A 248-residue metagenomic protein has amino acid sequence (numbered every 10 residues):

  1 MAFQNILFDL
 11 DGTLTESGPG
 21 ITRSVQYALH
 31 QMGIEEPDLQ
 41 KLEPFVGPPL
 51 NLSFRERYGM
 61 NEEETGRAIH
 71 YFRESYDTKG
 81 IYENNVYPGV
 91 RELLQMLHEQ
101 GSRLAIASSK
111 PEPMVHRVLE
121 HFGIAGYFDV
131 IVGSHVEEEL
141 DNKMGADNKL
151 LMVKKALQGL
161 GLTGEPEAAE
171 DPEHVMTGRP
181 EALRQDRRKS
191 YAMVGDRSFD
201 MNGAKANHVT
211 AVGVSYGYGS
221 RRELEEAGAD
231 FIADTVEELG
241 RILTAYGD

Functional and structural regions predicted by a protein language model:
M1-P44, Y58: Active-site neighborhood of HAD-like aspartate-dependent phosphohydrolases
A2, T78-I106, K110-H116: Short, acidic loop-to-helix structural element flanking the phosphoryl-transfer center in phosphate-processing enzymes
A28, P49-E62, V118, M152 (+1 more regions): Helix-loop "lid/cap" segments that line or gate small-molecule binding pockets
S53, Y76, G80, V115 (+2 more regions): A short acidic, helix-capping loop that chelates divalent metal ions and anchors anionic groups
R55-E92, E165, E173-H174: Metal-dependent phosphoesterase signature
E112-A192, S198, N202-A206: Substrate-recognition "cap/lid" segment bordering the active-site pocket of phosphatases
G123-G133, E223-L243: Structural recognition of alpha->loop->beta junctions
M193-F231: Acidic, Mg2+-coordinating phosphoryl-transfer loop and its flanking beta/alpha structural elements, shared across
